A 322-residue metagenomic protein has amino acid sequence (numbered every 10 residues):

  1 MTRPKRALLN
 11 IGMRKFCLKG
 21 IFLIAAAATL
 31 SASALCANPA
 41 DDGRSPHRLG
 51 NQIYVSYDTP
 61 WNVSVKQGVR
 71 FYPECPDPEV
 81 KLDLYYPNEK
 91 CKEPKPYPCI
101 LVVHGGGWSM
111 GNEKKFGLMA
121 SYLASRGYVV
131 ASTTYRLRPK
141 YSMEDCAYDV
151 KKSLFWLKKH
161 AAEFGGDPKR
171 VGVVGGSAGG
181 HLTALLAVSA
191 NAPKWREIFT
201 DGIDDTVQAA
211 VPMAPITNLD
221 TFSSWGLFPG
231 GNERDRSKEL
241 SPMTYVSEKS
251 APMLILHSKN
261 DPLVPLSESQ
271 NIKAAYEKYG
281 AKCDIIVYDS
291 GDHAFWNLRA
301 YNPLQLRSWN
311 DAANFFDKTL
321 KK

Functional and structural regions predicted by a protein language model:
D41-P94: N-terminal cap/lid segment of alpha/beta-hydrolase-fold proteins
S56-W61, Q208-Y245, A251: Mobile cap/lid helix-loop segments that gate and shape the active-site cleft of serine hydrolases
P94-G105: Short beta-strand element of the alpha/beta-hydrolase
E113-S132: Short amphipathic alpha-helix adjacent to the substrate-entry channel of hydrolases
Y141-A162, N310: Alpha/beta-hydrolase active-site loop
K152-S224, S237: Primarily recognizes the serine-hydrolase "nucleophile elbow" in alpha/beta-hydrolase and SGNH/GDSL folds
I255-H257, D261: Short beta-strand/loop motif that positions the catalytic acidic residue of the alpha/beta-hydrolase fold
L266, Q270-K273, E277-K322: C-terminal catalytic histidine-bearing segment of alpha/beta-hydrolase fold enzymes
